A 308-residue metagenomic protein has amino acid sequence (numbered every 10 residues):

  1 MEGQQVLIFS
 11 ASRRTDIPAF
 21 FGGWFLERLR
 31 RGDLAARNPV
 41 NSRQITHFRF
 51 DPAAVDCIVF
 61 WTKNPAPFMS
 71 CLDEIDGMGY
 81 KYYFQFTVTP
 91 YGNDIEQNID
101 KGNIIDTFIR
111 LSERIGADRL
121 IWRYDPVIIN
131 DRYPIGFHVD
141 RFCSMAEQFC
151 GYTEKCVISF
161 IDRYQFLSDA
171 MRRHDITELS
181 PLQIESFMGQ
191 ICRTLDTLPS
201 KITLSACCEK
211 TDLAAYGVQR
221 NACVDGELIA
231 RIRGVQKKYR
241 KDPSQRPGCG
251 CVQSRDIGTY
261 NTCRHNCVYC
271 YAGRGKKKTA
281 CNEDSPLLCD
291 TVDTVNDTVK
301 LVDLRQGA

Functional and structural regions predicted by a protein language model:
M1-I95, K101-A117, K277-A308: Conserved Radical SAM active-site core
R14-D16, K63-P65, T87-Y91, D125-V127 (+2 more regions): Active-site beta-loop-alpha junctions enriched in small/polar residues
P90-N98, P126-G136, M171-S180: Surface-exposed cleft-lining segments at the edges of enzyme active sites
N103-D169, Q190-C208: Conserved C-terminal portion of the radical SAM core fold that forms the substrate/S-adenosylmethionine-binding
T153-Y260, S285: Catalytic cores of enzyme domains
L213-A215, R264-V268, K278, N296-D297: Short active-site-adjacent structural elements
P247, R255-K276: Local cysteine-cluster metal-coordination motifs and their immediate loop/turn environment, predominantly Fe-S cluster
